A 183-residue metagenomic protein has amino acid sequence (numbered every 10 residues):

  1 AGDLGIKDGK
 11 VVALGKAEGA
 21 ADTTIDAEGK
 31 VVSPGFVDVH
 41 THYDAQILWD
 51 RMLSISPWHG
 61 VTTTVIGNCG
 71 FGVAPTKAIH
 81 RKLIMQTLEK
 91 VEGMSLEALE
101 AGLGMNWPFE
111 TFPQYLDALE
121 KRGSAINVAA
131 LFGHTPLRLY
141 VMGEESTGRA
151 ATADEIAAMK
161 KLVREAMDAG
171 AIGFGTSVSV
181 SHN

Functional and structural regions predicted by a protein language model:
A1-G35: Histidine-rich, glycine-flanked metal-binding segment
K7, L14, I66-G67, L131 (+1 more regions): Generic beta-strand/beta-sheet core signal
K30, H42-A45, C69-G72, V180: Acidic, glycine-rich active-site loops and adjacent beta-strand->loop/helix elements that engage anionic groups
V32-I55: Di-metal (Zn2+ and/or Mg2+/Mn2+) metal-binding site signature of metallo-dependent hydrolases with the MBL/beta-CASP
H42, L48, G133-T135, S177-S181: Active-site beta-loop-alpha junctions enriched in small/polar residues
Y43-D44, A150-D154, N183: Alpha-helix capping and helix-loop boundary segments enriched in small/acidic/polar residues
W49-I172: Divalent-metal coordination cores built from histidine and acidic residues
A169-N183: Active-site core of metal-dependent hydrolases
